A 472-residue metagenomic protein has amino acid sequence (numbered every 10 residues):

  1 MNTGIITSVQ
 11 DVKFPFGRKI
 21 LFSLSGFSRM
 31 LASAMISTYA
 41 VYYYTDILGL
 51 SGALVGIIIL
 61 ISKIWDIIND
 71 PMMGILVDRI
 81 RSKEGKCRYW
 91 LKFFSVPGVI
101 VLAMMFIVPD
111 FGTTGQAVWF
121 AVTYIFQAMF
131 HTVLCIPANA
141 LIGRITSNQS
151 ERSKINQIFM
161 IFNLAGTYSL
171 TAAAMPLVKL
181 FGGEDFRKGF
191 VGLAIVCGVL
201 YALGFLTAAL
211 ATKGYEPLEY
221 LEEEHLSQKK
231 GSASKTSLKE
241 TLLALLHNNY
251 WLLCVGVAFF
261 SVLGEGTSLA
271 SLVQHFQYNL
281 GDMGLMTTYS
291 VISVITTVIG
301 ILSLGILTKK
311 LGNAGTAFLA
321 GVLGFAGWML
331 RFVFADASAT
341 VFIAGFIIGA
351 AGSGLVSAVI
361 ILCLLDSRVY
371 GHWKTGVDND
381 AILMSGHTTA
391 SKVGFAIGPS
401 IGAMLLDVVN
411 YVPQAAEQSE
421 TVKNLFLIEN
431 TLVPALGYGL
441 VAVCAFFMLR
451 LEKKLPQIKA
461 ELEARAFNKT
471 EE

Functional and structural regions predicted by a protein language model:
N2-E472: Membrane-embedded alpha-helical bundles of multi-pass transporters/translocases, especially carrier/permease families
